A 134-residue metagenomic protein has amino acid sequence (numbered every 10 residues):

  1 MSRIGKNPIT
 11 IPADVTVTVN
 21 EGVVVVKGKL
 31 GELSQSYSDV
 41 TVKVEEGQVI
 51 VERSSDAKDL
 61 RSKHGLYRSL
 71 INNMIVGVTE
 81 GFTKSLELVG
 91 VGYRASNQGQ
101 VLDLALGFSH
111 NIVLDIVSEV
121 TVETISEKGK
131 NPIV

Functional and structural regions predicted by a protein language model:
S2-H64, R68-V134: N-terminal intrinsically disordered, cationic/polar leader segments that include organellar targeting peptides
